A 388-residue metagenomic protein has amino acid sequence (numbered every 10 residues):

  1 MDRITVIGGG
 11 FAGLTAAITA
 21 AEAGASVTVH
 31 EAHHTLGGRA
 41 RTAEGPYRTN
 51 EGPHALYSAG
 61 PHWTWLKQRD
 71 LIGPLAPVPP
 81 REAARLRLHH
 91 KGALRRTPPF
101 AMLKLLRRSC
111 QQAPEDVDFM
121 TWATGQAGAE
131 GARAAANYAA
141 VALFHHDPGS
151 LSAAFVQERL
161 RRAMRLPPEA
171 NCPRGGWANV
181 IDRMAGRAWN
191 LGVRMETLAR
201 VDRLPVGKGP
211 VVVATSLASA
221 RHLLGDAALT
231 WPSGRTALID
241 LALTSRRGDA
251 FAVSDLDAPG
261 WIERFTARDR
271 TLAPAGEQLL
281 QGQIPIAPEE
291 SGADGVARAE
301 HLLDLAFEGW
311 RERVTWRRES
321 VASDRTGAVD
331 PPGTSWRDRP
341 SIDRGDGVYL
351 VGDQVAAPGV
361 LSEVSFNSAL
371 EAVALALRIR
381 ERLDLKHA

Functional and structural regions predicted by a protein language model:
D2-V29: N-terminal Rossmann-like FAD-binding beta1-loop-alpha1 element of flavoenzymes
G10-F11, T35, V355: Residue-level detector of alpha-helix initiation sites
A21-E44: Glycine-rich FAD pyrophosphate-binding loop
A23, A199-A293, R339: Mid-domain catalytic core of redox enzymes that form a hydrophobic substrate pocket/lid adjacent to a catalytic redox
R41-G60, R108-S109: Glycine-rich active-site loop/strand segments that organize a redox cofactor
S58-Q157, M164-P167: Mobile amphipathic helical/loop "lid" adjacent to a hydrophobic cofactor/ligand pocket
E158-L204: Helical element adjacent to the flavin cofactor pocket in flavoenzyme catalytic cores
T271-A388: Conserved flavin/dinucleotide-binding core of flavoenzymes
